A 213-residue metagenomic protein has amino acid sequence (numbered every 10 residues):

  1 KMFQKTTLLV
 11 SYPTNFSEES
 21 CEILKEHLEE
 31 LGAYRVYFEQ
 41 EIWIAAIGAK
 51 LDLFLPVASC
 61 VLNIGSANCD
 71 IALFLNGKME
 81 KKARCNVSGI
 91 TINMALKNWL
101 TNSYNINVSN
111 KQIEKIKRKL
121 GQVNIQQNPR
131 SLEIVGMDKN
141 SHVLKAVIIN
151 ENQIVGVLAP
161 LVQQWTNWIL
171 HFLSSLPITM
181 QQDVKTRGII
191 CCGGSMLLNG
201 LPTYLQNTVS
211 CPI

Functional and structural regions predicted by a protein language model:
K1-V61, F74-I189, M196-I213: Nucleotide/phosphate-binding catalytic cleft detector across ATP-hydrolyzing and phosphate-transferring enzymes
I64-S66: A generic beta-sheet turn/junction motif
C69-L73: Short beta-strand scaffold segments in enzyme catalytic cores
